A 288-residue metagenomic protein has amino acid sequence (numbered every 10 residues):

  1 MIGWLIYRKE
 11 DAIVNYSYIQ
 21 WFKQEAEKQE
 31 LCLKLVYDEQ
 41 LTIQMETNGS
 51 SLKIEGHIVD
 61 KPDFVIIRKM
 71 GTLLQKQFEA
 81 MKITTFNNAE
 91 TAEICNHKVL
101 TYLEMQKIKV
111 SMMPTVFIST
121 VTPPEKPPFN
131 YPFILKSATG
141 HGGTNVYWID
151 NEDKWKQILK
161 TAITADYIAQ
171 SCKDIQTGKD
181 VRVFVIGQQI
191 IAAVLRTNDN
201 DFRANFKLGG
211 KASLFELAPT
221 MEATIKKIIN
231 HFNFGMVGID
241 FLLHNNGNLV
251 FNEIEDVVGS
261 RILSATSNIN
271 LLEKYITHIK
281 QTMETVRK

Functional and structural regions predicted by a protein language model:
I2-K9, V14, I19-Q20, Q24 (+3 more regions): Active-site nucleotide/adenylate-binding loops and adjacent lid/helix of ATP-dependent enzymes
E10-P114: Conserved N-proximal alpha/beta basic substrate-recognition cap immediately N-terminal to, or forming the N-lobe
M70-T72, T91, R196, L242-G247: Short glycine-enriched loops at secondary-structure junctions
F133, I191-A192, V237, V250-E253: Protein kinase-like catalytic core scaffold
Y147-F232: Phosphate-binding site of ATP-dependent enzymes
V183-V185, G247-S260: A short beta-strand motif that forms the metal-chelation/ATP-contact edge of phosphoryl-transfer active sites
F202-F251, I262, E273-K288: A long amphipathic alpha-helix within ATP-dependent nucleotide-binding catalytic cores
S260-N270: Short, flexible active-site recognition loops that position polar ligands and cofactors
